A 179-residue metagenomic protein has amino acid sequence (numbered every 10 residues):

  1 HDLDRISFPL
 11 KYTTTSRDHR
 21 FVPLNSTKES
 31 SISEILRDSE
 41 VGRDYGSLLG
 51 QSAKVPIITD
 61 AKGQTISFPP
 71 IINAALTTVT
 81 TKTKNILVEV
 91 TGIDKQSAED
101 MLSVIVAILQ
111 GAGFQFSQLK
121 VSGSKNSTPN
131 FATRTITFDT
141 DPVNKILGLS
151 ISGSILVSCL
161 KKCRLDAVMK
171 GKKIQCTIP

Functional and structural regions predicted by a protein language model:
H1-P179: RNA/tRNA-interacting regions in translation and RNA-turnover enzymes
